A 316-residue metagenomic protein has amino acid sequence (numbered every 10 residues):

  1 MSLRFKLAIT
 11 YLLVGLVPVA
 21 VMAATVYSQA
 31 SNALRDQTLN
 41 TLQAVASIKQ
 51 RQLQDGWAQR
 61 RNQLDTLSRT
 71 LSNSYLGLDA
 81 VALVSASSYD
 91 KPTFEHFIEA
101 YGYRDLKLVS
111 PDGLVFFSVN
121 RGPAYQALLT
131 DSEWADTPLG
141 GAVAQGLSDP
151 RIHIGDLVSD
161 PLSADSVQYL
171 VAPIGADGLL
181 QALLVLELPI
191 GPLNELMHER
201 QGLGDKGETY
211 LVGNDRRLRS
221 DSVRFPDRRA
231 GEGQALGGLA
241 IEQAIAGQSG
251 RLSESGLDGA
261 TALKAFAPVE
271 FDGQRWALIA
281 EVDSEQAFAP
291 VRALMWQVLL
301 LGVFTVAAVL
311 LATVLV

Functional and structural regions predicted by a protein language model:
L3-L83, E95, E99-L106, P111 (+1 more regions): Juxtamembrane extracytoplasmic/periplasmic/luminal helical "stalk" adjacent to the first N-terminal
V26, L184-L186, L278-A280: Sensory beta-strand/linker motifs that couple input domains to effectors
S31, R35, I98, N194 (+1 more regions): Alpha-helical membrane-interface segments at transmembrane helix boundaries
Q52, P92-A100, Q145-G146, E195-R200 (+1 more regions): Amphipathic alpha-helical regulatory segments at dimerization interfaces that relay allosteric signals between sensory
Q59-T66, E95-F117, R151-I152, H198-L218 (+1 more regions): Short N-terminal helix-loop-first-beta-strand/juxtamembrane motif that initiates sensory/input modules
E95-E187, S255-T261: Extracytoplasmic/periplasmic ligand-binding sensor regions of membrane-associated signaling proteins
S118-L128, E133-W134, D149, A176-L179 (+2 more regions): Intrinsic low-complexity, intrinsically disordered coil/linker regions enriched in small/polar and charged residues
I279, S284-V316: Cytoplasm-proximal transmembrane signaling helix
